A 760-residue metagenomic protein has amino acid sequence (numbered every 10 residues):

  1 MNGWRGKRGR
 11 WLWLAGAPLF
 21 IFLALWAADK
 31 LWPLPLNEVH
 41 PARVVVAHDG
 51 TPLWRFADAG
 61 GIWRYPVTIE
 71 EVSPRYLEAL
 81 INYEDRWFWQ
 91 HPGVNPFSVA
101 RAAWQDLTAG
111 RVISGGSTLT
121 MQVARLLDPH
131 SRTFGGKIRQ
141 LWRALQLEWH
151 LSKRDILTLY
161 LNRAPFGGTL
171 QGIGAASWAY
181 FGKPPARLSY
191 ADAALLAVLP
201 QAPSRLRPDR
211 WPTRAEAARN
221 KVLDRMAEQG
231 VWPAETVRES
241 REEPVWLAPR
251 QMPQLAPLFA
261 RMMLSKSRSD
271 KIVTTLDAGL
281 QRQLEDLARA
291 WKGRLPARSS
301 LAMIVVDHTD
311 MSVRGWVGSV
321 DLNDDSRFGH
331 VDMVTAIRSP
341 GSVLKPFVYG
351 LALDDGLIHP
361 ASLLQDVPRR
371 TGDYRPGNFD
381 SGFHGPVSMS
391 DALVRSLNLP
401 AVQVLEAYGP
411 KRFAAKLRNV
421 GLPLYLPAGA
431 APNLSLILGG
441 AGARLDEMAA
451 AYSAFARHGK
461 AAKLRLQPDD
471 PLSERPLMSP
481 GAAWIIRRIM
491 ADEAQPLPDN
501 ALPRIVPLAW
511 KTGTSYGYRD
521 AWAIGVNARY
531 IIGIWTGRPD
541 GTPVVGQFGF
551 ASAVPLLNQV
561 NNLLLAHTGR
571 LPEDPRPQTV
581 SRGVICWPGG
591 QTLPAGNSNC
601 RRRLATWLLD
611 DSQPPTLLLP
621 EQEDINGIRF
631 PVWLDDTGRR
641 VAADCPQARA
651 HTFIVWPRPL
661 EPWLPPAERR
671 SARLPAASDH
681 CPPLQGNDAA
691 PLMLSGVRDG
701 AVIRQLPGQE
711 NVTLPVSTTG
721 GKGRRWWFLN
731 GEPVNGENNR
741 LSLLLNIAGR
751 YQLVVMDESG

Functional and structural regions predicted by a protein language model:
M1-N2, G6-G9, W232, L508-G760: Soluble, non-transmembrane domains of envelope/secretory-pathway proteins that act on or interact with carbohydrate
N2-A297, H308-R314, S319, V367 (+1 more regions): Juxtamembrane regions of bacterial inner-membrane/periplasmic proteins, predominantly the peptidoglycan biogenesis
L80-I81, M226, L284, M311 (+8 more regions): Active-site SXXK
W89-V99, Q171-G174, P233-V237, R327 (+3 more regions): Short, well-structured active-site flanking segments
T108-R132, A186, P249-S265, I358-F413 (+1 more regions): Conserved catalytic neighborhood of penicillin-recognizing serine enzymes
R125-P129, N162-T169, A186, Y190-A202 (+12 more regions): Glycine-rich, acidic and aromatic/proline-enriched surface loops and short helix-turn segments that act as binding
A144, P200-A218, R268-L280, A290 (+6 more regions): Active-site loop and adjoining helix of the penicillin-binding protein/serine DD-peptidase-beta-lactamase fold
T274-L295, V305-D307, W316, D324-M333 (+3 more regions): A penicillin-recognizing enzyme superfamily signal
